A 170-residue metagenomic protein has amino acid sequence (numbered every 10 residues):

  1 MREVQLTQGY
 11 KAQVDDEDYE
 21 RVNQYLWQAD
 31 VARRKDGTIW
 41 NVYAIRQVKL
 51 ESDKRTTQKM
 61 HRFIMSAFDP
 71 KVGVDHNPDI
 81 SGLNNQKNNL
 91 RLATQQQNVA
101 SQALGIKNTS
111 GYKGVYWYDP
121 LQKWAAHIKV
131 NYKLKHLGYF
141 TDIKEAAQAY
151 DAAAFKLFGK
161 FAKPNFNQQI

Functional and structural regions predicted by a protein language model:
M1-V48: Short helix-coil boundary/hinge micro-motifs
K11-Q13, E51-K123, H127-Y132, Q168-Q169: Short, cationic Gly/His-enriched loop motifs
E20, S66, V99, K144-A147: Generic structural signal for individual residues within well-ordered alpha-helical segments across diverse proteins
M65-D69, A153-K160: Short capping motifs at secondary-structure boundaries
K133-I143: A short, exposed loop/beta-hairpin motif centered on an aromatic-Gly-Thr core
T141-L157: A short, charged, amphipathic alpha-helix used as a generic interaction element across diverse proteins
K160-I170: Intrinsically disordered, low-complexity charged/polar segments
